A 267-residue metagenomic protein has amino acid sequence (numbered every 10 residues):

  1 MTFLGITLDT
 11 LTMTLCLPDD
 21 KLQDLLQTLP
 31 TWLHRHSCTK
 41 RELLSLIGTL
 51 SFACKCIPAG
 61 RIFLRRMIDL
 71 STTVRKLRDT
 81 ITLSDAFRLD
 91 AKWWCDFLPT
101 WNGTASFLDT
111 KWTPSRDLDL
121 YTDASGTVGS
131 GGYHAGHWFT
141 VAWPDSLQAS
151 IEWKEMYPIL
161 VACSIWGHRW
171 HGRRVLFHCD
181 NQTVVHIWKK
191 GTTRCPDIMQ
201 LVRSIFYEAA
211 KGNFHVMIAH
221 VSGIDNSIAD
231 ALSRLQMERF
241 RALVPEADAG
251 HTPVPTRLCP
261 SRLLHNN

Functional and structural regions predicted by a protein language model:
M1-D109: C-terminal reverse transcriptase regions that engage the nucleic-acid substrate
F3-G5, L25, L29-W32, I47-G48 (+9 more regions): Mobile genetic element proteins and their domesticated derivatives, centered on retroelements and DNA transposons
I6-L46, F214, S222, A231-N267: Flexible, low-complexity interdomain linkers flanking nucleic-acid-processing modules
T10, G60-R61, H137, K190-D197 (+1 more regions): Short secondary-structure boundary/capping segments
T31, H134-Y157, I165, Q182-M199: A short, polar/acidic, helix/strand-boundary loop motif
A105-S115, H168: A short acidic-Thr-Gly-centered motif at the start of a beta-strand
T113-G126: Two-metal-ion RNase H-like nuclease active-site motif
S164-I228: RNase H catalytic domain
